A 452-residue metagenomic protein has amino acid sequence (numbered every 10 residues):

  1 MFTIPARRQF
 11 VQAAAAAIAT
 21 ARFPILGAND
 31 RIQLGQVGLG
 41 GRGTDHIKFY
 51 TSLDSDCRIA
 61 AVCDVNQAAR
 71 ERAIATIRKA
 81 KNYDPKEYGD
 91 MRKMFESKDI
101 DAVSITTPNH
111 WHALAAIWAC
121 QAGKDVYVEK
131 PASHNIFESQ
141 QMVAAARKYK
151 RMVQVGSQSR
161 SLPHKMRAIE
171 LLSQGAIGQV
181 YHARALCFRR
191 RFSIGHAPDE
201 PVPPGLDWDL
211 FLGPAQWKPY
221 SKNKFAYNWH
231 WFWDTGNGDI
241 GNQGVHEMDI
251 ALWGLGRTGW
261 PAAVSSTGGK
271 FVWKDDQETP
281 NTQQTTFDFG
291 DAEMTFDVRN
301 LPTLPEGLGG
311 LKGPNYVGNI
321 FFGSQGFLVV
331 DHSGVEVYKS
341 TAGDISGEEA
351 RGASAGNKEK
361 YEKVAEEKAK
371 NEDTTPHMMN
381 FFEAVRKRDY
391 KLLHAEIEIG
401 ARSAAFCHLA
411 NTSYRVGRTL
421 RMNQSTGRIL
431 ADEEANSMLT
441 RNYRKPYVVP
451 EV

Functional and structural regions predicted by a protein language model:
M1-V128, F137-M152: N-terminal glycine-/serine-/threonine-rich beta1-alpha1-beta2 phosphate-ribose binding loop of Rossmann-like
G27-R31, G175, Q179-V180: Immediate post-signal peptide segment of exported/extracytoplasmic ligand-binding proteins
L39, S161, N371-T375: Generic alpha-helical segment signature
I105, P131, S157, I240 (+1 more regions): Glycine- and other small-residue-rich loops at beta-strand/loop junctions that grip anionic moieties
K130-A132, G156-S159, C187, I397: Short strand-turn motif at the edge of the Rossmann-like AdoMet-binding core
N135-F137, P163: Conserved PLP phosphate-binding loop immediately N-terminal to the Schiff-base lysine helix in PLP-dependent enzymes
Q141-S159, A168, G178-A183: Rossmann-fold dehydrogenase core element
M166-R167, A176-Q179, R184, F188-G238 (+1 more regions): Contiguous beta-strand/loop segments that form the cofactor/metal-binding neighborhood of enzyme cores
